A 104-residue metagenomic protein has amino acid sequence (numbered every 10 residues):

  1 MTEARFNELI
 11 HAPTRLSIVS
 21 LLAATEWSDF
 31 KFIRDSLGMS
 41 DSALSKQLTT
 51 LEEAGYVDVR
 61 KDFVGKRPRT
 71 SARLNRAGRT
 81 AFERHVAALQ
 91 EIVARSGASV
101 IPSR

Functional and structural regions predicted by a protein language model:
M1-E3, S20, A24, R79-R104: Amphipathic alpha-helical dimerization/coiled-coil segments that flank or bridge DNA-binding/regulatory modules
T2-A43, V64-R73: N-terminal helix-turn-helix DNA-binding core of bacterial DNA-binding proteins
Q47: Residues within the DNA-recognition helix of helix-turn-helix
T50: Alpha-helical DNA-recognition elements
G55: Glycine-centered, phosphate/nucleic-acid-interacting loop/turn motifs that mediate DNA/RNA or nucleotide
V59: Short beta-strand "wing" residues that participate in macromolecule-binding interfaces
L74-G78: Accessory beta->alpha helical hairpin/"wing" motif in late/C-terminal subdomains of nucleic-acid enzymes
